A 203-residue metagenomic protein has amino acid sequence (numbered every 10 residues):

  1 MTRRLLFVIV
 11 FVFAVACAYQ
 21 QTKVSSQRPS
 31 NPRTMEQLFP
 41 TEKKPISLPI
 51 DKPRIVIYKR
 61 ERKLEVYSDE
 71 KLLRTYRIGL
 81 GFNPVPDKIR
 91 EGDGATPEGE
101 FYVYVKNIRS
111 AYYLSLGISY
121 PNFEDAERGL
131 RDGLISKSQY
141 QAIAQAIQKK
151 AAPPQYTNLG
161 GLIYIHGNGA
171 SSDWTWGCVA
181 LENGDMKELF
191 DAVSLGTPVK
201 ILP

Functional and structural regions predicted by a protein language model:
M1-R4: Positively charged n-region of N-terminal signal peptides that target proteins for export
F11-A18: Hydrophobic h-region of N-terminal signal peptides that target proteins for export in Gram-negative bacteria
Y19-E42: A general sequence property marking short-to-moderate contiguous segments in secreted/outer-membrane adhesion
Q37-R54, K59-R60, L80-Y104, N183-K187: N-terminal post-signal-peptidase region of extra-cytosolic proteins
K71-F82: Short Gly/aromatic-enriched secondary-structure transition segments
V105-P203: Exported/periplasmic cell-wall-interacting domains
